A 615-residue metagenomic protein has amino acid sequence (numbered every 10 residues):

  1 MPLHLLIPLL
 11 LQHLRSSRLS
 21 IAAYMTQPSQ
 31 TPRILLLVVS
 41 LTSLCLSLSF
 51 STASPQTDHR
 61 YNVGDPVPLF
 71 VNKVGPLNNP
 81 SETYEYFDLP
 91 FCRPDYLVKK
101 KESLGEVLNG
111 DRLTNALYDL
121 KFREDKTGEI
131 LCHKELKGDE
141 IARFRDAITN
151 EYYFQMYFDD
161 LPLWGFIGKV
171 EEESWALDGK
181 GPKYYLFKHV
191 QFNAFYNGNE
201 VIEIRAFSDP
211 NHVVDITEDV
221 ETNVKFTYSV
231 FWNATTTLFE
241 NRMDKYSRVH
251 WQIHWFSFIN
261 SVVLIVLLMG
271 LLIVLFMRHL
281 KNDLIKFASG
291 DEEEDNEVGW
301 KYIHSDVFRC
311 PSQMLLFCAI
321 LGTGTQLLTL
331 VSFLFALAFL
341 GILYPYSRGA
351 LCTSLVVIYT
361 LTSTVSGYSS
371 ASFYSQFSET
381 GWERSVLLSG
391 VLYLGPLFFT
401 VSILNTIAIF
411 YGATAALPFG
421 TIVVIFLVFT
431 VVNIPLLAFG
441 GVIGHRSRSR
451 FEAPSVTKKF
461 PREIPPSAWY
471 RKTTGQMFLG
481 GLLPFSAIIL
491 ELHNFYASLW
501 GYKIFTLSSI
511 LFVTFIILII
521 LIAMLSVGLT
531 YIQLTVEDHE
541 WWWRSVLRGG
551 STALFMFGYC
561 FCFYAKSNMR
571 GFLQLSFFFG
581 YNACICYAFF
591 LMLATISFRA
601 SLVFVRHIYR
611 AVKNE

Functional and structural regions predicted by a protein language model:
L6-Q12, P32-F50: Cleavable N-terminal signal peptides of Sec/SRP-targeted secreted and luminal proteins
L48-F258: Soluble extramembrane domains flanking the early transmembrane region of eukaryotic membrane proteins
D244-I409, V442, R446-S447: Hydrophobic alpha-helical transmembrane segments corresponding to the first two to three helices of multi-pass helical
S257-I273, V428-P435, I516-M524, Y581-A594: Single-pass alpha-helical transmembrane segments
G270-I285, I434-A453, L521-T535, M592-R610: Transmembrane-helix exit/juxtamembrane "anchor" motif
F287-E294, F451-P466, I504-V513, W542-S551 (+2 more regions): Cytosolic juxtamembrane regulatory segments of membrane proteins
I303-G322, P418-F426, T457-P484, F505-T514 (+1 more regions): Membrane-water interface at loop-to-transmembrane-helix junctions
T325-L361, G367-L388, F398-L427, I488-F512 (+3 more regions): Membrane-lumen (extracellular) interface motif
